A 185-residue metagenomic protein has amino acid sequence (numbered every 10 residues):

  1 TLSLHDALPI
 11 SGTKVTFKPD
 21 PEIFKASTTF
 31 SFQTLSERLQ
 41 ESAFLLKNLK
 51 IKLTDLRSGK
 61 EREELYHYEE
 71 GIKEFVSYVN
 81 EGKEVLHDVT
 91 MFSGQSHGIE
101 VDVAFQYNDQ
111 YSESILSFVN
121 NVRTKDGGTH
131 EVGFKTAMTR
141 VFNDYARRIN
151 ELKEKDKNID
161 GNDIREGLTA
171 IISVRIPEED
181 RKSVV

Functional and structural regions predicted by a protein language model:
T1, T13-T16, T124, T129: Ser/Thr-centric signal marking residues that sit in or immediately flank functional binding/regulatory motifs
T1-L8: Short, small-residue-biased leader/transition segments that mark boundaries at the very start of proteins
I10-D55: ATP-binding catalytic core of ATPases
I23-S27, G127, R181: A generic structural signal for short coil/turn motifs at secondary-structure boundaries
Q33, Q40-S42, N48, K52-D180: GHKL/Histidine-kinase-like ATPase module
